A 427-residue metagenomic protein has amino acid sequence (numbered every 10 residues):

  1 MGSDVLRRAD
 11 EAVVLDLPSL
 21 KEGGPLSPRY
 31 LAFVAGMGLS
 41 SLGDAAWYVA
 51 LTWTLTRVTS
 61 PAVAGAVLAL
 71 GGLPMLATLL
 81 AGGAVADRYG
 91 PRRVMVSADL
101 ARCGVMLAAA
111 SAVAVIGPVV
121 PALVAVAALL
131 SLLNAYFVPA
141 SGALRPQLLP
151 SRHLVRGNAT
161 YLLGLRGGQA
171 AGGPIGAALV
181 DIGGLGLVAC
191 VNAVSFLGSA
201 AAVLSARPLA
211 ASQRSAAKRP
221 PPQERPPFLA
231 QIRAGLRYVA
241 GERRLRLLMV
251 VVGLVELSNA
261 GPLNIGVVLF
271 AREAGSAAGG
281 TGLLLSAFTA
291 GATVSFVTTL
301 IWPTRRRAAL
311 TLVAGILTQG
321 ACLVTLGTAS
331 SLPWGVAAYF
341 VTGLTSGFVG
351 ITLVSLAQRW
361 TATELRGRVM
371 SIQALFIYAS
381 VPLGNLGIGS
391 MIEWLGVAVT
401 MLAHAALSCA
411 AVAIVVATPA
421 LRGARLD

Functional and structural regions predicted by a protein language model:
M1-D427: Alpha-helical transmembrane-bundle signature of multi-pass membrane transport and export proteins
